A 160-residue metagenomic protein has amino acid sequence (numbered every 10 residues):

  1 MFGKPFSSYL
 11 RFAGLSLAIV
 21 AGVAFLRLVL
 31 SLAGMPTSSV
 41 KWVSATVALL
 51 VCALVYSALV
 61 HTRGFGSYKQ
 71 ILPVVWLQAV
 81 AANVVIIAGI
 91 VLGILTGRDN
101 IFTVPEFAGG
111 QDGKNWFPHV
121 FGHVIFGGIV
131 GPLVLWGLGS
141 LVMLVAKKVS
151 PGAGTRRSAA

Functional and structural regions predicted by a protein language model:
M1-A160: Juxtamembrane/disordered regions of integral membrane proteins
